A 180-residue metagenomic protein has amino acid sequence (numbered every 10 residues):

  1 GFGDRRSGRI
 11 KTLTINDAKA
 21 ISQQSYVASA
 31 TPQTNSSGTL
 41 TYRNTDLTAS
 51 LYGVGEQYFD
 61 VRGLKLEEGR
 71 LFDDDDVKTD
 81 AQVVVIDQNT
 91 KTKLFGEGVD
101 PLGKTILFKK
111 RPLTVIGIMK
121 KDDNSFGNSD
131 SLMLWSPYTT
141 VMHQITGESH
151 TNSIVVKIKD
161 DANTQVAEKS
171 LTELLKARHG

Functional and structural regions predicted by a protein language model:
G1, N35-G38, L71, D75-V77 (+1 more regions): Short linear capping/connector segments at secondary-structure termini
G1-S50, Q57-D60, K93, M142-H143 (+1 more regions): Hydrophobic, regular-secondary-structure patches
G3-R6, Y42-D46, D74-T79, F126-S129 (+1 more regions): Short glycine-enriched loop/turn motifs at secondary-structure junctions
K11-I15, D73, I86: A diffuse structural propensity rather than consistent per-protein peaks
L13, D46, G53, K78 (+2 more regions): A generic fold-level signal
A20-Q23, Y42-N44, D76, V99 (+2 more regions): Generic structural signal for beta-strand residues in well-ordered domains
Q57-F72, A81-G180: Mid-to-C-terminal secondary-structure elements that act as membrane-proximal/extracytoplasmic interface segments
